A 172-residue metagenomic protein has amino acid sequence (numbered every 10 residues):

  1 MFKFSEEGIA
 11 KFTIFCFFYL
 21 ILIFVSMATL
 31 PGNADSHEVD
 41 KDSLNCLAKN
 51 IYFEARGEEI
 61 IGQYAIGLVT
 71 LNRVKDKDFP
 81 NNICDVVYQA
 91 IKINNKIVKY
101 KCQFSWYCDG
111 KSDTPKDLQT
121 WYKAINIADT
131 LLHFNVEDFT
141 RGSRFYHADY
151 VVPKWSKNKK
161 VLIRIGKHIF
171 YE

Functional and structural regions predicted by a protein language model:
M1-I9: Short, Lys/Arg-rich N-terminal segment immediately upstream of the first membrane anchor
T13-S26: Hydrophobic membrane-insertion alpha-helices, especially the h-region of bacterial N-terminal signal peptides
L30-E172: Bacterial extracytoplasmic/cell-wall-associated proteins, especially those involved in peptidoglycan
